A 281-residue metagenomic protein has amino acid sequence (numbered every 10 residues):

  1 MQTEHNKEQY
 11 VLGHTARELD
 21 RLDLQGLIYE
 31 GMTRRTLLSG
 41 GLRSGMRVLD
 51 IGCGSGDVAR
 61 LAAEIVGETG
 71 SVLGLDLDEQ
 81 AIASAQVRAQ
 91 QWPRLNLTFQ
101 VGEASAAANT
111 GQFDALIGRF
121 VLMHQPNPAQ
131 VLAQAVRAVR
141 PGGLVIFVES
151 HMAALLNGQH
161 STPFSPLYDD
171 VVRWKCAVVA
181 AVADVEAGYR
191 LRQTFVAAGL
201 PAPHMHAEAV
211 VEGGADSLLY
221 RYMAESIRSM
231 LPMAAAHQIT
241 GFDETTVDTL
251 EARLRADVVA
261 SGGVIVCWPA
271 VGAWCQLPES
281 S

Functional and structural regions predicted by a protein language model:
M1-L19, L24: N-terminal, positively charged/glycine-rich alpha-helical extensions of SAM-dependent methyltransferases
V11, R17-E18, D170, H204-I265: C-terminal helical/coil "lid" or tail adjacent to the Rossmann-like core of SAM-dependent
L27-M46, L61: Conserved alpha-helix/loop element of class I SAM-dependent methyltransferases that forms part of the SAM/SAH-binding
L49-I51, S55-A106: Class I SAM-dependent methyltransferase SAM/SAH-binding core
A106-L116: A short acidic, Gly/Pro-enriched loop at the edge of an enzyme's catalytic core that lines a small-molecule cofactor
D114-P128: A short SAM/SAH-binding and catalytic strip from SAM-dependent methyltransferases
A129-L144: A short glycine-rich, Lys/Arg-flanked "PGG" loop and its adjoining helix->strand segment in the class I
I146-S217: Conserved catalytic/acceptor-binding region of the Class I
